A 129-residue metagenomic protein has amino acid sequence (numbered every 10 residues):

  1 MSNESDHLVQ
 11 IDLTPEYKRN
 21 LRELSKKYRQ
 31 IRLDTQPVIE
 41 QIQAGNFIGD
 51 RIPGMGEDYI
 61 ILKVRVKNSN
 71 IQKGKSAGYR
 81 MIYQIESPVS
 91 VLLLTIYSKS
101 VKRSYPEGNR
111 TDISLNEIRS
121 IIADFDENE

Functional and structural regions predicted by a protein language model:
M1-I39, R110: Arg/Lys-rich, positively charged N-terminal/basic patches that mediate binding to nucleic acids
N3-S5, Q72-E129: Enriched for short, Lys/Arg-rich terminal
V9, L62, Y79: Change "...and in nucleic-acid phosphodiester-cleaving endonucleases..." to "...and in nucleic-acid processing enzymes
Y28, N46-G49, V89-L92: Amphipathic alpha-helical interaction segments
A44-Q72: A short, surface-exposed loop/turn module that caps and links secondary-structure elements
